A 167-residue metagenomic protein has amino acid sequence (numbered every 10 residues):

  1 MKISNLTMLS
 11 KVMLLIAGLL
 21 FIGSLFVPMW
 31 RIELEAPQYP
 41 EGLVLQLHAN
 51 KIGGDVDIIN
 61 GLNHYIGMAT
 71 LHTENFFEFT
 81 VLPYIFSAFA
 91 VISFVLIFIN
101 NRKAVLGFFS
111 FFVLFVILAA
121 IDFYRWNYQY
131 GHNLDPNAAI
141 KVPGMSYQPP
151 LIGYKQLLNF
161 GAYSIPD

Functional and structural regions predicted by a protein language model:
M1-K2, L151: A short linear-motif detector with a strong N-terminal bias
K2-L9, I92-L118: Juxtamembrane interface at the cytosolic side of transmembrane helices
I3-I16, A162-P166: Long alpha-helical, hydrophobic tracts
M8-E35: N-terminal signal-anchor transmembrane alpha helix
L15-L20, F77-F98, S110-F115: Hydrophobic alpha-helical transmembrane segments
G23, L114-F123: Aromatic-anchored segments of alpha-helical transmembrane domains
L25-P28, I97, A120: Hydrophobic membrane-targeting alpha-helices
F26-E78, R125-I165: Long, glycine/tryptophan/cysteine-rich extracytoplasmic
